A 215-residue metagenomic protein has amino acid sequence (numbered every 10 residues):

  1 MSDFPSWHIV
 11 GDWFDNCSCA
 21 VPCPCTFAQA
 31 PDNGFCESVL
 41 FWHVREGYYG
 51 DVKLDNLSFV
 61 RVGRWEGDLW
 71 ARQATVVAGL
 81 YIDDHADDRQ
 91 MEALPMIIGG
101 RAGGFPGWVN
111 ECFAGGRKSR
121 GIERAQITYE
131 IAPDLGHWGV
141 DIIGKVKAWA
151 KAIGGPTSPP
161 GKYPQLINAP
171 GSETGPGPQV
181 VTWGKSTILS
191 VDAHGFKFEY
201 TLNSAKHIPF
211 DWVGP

Functional and structural regions predicted by a protein language model:
S2-Y49: N-terminal ordered "arm"
C25, V62-W65, A125-A132: Short amphipathic beta-strand and strand-loop transition segments with alternating hydrophobic
G34-G107: Aromatic- and glycine-enriched beta-alpha-beta binding-site module
D51-S58, G115-R120, P176-V180: Low-complexity, flexible helical/coil segments
V76-L166, S172: Charged linear interaction tracts used for macromolecular binding and regulation
I153-P215: Extended, charged low-complexity segments that frequently continue into or abut oligomerization scaffolds
